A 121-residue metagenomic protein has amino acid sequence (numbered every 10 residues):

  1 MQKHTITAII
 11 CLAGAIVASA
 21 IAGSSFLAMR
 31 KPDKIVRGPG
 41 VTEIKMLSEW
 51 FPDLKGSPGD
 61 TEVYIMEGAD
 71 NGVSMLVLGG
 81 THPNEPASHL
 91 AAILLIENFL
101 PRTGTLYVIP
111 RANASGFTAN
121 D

Functional and structural regions predicted by a protein language model:
Q2-D121: Structured catalytic-domain cores with a bias toward divalent-metal coordination
